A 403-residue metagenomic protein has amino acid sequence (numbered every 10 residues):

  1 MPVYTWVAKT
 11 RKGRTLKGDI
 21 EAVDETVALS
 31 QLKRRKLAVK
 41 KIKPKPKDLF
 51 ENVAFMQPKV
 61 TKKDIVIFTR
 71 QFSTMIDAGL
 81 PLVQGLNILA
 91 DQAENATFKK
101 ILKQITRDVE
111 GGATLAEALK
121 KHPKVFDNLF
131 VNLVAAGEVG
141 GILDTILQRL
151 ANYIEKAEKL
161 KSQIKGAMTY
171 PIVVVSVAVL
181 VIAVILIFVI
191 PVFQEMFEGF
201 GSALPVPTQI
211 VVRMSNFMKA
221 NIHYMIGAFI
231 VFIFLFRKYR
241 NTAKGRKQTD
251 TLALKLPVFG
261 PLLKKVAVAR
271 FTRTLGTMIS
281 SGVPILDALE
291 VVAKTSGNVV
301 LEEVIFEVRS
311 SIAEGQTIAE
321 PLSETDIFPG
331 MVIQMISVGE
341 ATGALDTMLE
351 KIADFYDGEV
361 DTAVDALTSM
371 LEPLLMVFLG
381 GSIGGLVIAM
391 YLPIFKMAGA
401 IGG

Functional and structural regions predicted by a protein language model:
M1-A93, T97-K100: N-terminal anchoring/assembly modules that precede and organize ATP-driven motor systems
E51-K63, M225, F259-V266, R270: Low-complexity, charge- and small-residue-enriched intrinsically disordered regions
I65-Q163, L263-M370: Glycine- and small-hydrophobic-enriched helix-loop-helix hairpins
A78, D91, D108, A136 (+9 more regions): Alpha-helical transmembrane segments
L160-K238, G358-G403: Bilayer-spanning, highly hydrophobic alpha-helical transmembrane segments
E198-G199, L235-L254: Juxtamembrane helix-loop transition segments at the membrane interface in multi-pass membrane proteins
A203-V211, D250-V266: Membrane-cytosol interface motif
Y224-K244, S280-T295: Alpha-helical membrane-embedding segments and immediately adjacent membrane-interface amphipathic helices
